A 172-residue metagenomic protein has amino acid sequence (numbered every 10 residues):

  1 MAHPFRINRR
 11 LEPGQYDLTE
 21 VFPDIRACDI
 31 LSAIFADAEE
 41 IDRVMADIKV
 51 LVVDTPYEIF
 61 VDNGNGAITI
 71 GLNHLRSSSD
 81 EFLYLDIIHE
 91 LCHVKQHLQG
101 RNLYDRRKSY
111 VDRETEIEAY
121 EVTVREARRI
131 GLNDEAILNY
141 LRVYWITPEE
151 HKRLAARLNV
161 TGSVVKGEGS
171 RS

Functional and structural regions predicted by a protein language model:
M1-E58, I146, L154-S172: A metal-dependent hydrolase signature that marks the N-terminal structural subdomain at the beginning of catalytic folds
A33, S78, V143: Active-site hotspot residues in diverse enzymes, especially metal/ion-binding acidic/histidine motifs
A36-M45, R101, I130-A136: Surface-exposed helix-capping loop/turn segments at secondary-structure junctions
K49-E81: Active-site scaffold of zinc-dependent metalloenzymes
I59, K95-Q96, N102-D105, W145 (+1 more regions): Short catalytic/ligand-binding loop motif for oxyanion handling, primarily in non-cytosolic enzymes, centered on
E81, R125-S172: Long, well-structured alpha-helical subdomains associated with metal-dependent extracellular/ecto-lumenal hydrolases
E81-L85, H97-E121: Post-HEXXH active-site segment of zinc metalloproteases
I88-Q96: Short active-site segment of divalent metal-dependent hydrolases/proteases that encodes the spacing between
